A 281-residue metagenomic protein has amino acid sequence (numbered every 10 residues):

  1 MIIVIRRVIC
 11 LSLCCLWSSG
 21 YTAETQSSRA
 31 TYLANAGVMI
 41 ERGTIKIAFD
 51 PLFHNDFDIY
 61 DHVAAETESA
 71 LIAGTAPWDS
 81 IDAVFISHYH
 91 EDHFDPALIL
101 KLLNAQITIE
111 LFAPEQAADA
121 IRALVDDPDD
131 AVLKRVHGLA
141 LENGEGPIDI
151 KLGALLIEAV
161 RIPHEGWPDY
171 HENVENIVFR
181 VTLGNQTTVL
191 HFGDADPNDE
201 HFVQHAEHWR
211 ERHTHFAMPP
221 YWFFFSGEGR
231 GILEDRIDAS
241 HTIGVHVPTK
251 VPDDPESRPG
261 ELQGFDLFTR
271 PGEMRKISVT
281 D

Functional and structural regions predicted by a protein language model:
R7-W17: Bacterial N-terminal signal peptides
E24-G74, E172-D194: Conserved beta-strand hairpin/beta-sheet module of binuclear metal-dependent hydrolase folds, prominently
A36, N55-D56, H90-F94, A118-I121 (+5 more regions): Active-site environment of divalent metal-dependent phosphoester hydrolases
I45-F85, Y89, A97-K101, D196-E211: Pre-active-site segment of Zn-dependent metallo-hydrolases
F49-D50, S80-D92, F112-E115, L190-A195 (+3 more regions): Active-site neighborhood of phospho(di)ester-bond hydrolases with catalytic His/Asp-centered motifs
I72-E142: Active-site HxH/HxHxD metal-binding segment of metal-dependent hydrolases
V125-L155, G231-D281: Binuclear metal-ion centers of metallo-dependent hydrolases, dominated by the metallo-beta-lactamase
P163-R236: Active-site-proximal loop/helix segments of hydrolase catalytic cores
